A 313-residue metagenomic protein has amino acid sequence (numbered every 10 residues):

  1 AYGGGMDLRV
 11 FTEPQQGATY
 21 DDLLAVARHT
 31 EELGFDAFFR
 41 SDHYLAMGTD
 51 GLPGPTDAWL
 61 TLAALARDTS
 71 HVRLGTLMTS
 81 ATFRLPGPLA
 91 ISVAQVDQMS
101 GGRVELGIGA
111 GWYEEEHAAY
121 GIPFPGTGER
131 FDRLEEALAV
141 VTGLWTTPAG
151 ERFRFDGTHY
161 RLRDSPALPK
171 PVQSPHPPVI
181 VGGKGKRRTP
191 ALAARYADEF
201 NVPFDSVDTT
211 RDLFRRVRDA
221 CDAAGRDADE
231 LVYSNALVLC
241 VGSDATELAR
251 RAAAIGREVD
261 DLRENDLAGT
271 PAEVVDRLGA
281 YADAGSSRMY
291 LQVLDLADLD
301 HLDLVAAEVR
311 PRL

Functional and structural regions predicted by a protein language model:
A1-L313: Active-site-adjacent structural elements that line small-molecule/cofactor binding pockets in enzymes
